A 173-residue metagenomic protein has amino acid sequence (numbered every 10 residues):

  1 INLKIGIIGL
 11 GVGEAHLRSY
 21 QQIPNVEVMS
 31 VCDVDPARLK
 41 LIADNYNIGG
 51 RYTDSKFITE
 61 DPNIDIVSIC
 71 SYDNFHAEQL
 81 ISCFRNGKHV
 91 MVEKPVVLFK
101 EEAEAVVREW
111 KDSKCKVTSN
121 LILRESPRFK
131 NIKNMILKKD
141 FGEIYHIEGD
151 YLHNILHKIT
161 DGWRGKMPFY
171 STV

Functional and structural regions predicted by a protein language model:
I1-Y46: N-terminal Rossmann-like dinucleotide-binding module
I23, Y46, D61-P62, S126 (+1 more regions): Acidic-histidine catalytic/liganding microenvironments
S30, G50, I66, H146: Short, Asp-centered acidic motifs that coordinate Mg2+ and/or phosphate in catalytic or ligand-binding sites
L41-I48, A105-W110: Short, conserved SAM-binding/catalytic segment of Class I S-adenosyl-L-methionine-dependent methyltransferases
I48-S55: Conserved SAM-binding strand-loop segment of SAM-dependent methyltransferases
Y52, M91, T118, I147-E148: Structural detector of well-ordered beta-strand residues that form the stable sheet scaffold of enzyme domains
I66, Y72-D73, A77-R124: Beta-strand-loop-alpha-helix segment that lines the small-molecule cofactor/substrate pocket of alpha/beta enzymes
L123-V173: Predominantly a Rossmann-like dinucleotide-binding segment in NAD(P)-dependent oxidoreductases
